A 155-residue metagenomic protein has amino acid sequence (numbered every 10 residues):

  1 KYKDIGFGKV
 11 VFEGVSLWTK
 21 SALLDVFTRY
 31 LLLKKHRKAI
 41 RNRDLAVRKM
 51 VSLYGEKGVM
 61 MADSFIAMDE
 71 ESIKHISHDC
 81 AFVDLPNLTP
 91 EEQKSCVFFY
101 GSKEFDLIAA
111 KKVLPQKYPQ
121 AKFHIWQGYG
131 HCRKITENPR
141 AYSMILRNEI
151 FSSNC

Functional and structural regions predicted by a protein language model:
Y2, L88-Q93, Q116-Y118: Short, conserved loop/helix-junction motifs that constitute active-site signature segments in enzyme catalytic cores
D4-R37: Flexible "cap/lid" loop of the alpha/beta hydrolase fold
V10, F98, F123-I125: Conserved beta-strand scaffold positions in the cores of enzyme catalytic domains, especially in NTP/NDP-utilizing
V15, G101-S102, G128: Cofactor-binding loop segments of dinucleotide-utilizing enzymes, especially the Rossmann-like FAD- and NAD(P)+-binding
K38-P90: Conserved alpha/beta-hydrolase catalytic His-Asp/Glu region
E91-E92, F98-Y100: Short beta-strand/loop motif that positions the catalytic acidic residue of the alpha/beta-hydrolase fold
E104-K111: Conserved alpha/beta-hydrolase "acid-adjacent" motif
A121-C155: Catalytic active-site module of serine/aspartate enzymes centered on a nucleophile-bearing elbow/loop
